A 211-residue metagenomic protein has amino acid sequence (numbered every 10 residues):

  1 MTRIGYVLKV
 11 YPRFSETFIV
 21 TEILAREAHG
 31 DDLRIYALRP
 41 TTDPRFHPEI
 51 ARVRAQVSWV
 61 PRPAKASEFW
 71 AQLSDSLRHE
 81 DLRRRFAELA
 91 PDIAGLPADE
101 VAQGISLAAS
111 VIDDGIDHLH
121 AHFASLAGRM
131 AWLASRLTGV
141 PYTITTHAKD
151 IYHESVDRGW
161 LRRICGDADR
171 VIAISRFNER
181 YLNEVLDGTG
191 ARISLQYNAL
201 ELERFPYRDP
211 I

Functional and structural regions predicted by a protein language model:
M1-A64, D114, V140, G166-R170 (+1 more regions): N-terminal subdomain of nucleotide-sugar transferases
P40-A98: A conserved catalytic-core segment of Leloir-type glycosyltransferases
S58-W59, G95-L96, L107-L126: Short N-terminal targeting/anchoring amphipathic segment
A121, G166, A173-I174: Short beta-strand scaffold positions
L126-A127, F177-E179: Alpha-helix capping/helix-boundary segments
Y142-D169: A conserved, positively charged/aromatic
E154-S155, N183, A199-I211: Acidic anion/phosphate-binding donor-loop and adjacent secondary structure in glycosyltransferase catalytic cores
F177, Q196-A199: Carbohydrate-associated surface elements
